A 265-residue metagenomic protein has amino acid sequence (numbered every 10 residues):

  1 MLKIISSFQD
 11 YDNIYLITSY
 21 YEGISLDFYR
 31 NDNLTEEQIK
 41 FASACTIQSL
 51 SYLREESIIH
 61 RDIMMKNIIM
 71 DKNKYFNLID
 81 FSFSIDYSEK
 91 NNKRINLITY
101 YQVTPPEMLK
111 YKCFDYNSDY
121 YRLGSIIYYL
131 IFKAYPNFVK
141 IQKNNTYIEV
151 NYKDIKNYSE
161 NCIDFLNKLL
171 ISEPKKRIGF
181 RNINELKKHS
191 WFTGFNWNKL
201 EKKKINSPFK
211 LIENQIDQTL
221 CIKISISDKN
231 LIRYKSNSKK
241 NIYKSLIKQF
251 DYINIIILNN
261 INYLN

Functional and structural regions predicted by a protein language model:
K3-D12: Short beta-strand micro-motifs within the conserved protein kinase catalytic domain, predominantly in the N-lobe
Y11-S25: Conserved short submotifs of the Hanks-type protein kinase catalytic core that shape the nucleotide-binding pocket
A42-S43: Activation segment signature within eukaryotic-like protein kinase domains
R54-M70: Catalytic-loop of the protein kinase fold
R94-E107: Conserved activation segment of eukaryotic-like protein kinases, specifically the C-terminal portion of the activation
E107-N117: Conserved end of the kinase activation segment
